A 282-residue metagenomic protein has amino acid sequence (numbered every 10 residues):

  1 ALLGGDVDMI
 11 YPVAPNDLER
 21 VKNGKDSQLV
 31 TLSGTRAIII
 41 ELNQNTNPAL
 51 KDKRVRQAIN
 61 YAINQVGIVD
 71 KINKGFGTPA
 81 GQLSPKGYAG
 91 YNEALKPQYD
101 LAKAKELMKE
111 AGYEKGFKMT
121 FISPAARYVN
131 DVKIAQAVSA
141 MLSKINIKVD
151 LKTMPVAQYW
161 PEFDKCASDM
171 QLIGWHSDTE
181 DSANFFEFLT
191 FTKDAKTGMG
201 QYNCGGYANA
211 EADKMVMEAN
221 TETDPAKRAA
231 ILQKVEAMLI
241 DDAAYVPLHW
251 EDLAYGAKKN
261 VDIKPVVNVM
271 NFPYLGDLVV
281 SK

Functional and structural regions predicted by a protein language model:
A1-R20, K148: Ligand-site clamp/hinge motif
G4, G24, T35-A37, R56 (+3 more regions): Extracytoplasmic
M9-P12, L29-L32, I38-E41, Y61-A62 (+6 more regions): Structural recognition of the beta-strand scaffold that forms the well-ordered cores of secreted hydrolase catalytic
V13-P15, K109-T179, C204, P225 (+1 more regions): Ligand/substrate-recognition segments at binding pockets and active sites
E19-L32, E41-K53, A89-K103, K109 (+4 more regions): Short, solvent-exposed loop/beta-turn-alpha elements that line the ligand-binding surface or hinge of extracytoplasmic
K51-A140, K144, G206-M215, K234 (+1 more regions): Append "and occasionally in soluble cytosolic enzymes with long acidic Gly/Pro-rich linkers
V216, N220, P225-I240: Short amphipathic alpha-helical coiled-coil/interface segments
